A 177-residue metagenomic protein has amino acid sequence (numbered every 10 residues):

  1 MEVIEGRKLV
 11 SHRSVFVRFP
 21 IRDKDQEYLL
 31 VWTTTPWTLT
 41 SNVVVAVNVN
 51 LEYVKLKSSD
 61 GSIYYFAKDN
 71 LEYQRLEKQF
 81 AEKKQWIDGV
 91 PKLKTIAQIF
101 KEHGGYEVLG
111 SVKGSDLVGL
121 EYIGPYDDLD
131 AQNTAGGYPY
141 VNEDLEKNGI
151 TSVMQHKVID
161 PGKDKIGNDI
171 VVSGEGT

Functional and structural regions predicted by a protein language model:
M1-T177: NTP-handling and nucleic-acid-processing catalytic cores
